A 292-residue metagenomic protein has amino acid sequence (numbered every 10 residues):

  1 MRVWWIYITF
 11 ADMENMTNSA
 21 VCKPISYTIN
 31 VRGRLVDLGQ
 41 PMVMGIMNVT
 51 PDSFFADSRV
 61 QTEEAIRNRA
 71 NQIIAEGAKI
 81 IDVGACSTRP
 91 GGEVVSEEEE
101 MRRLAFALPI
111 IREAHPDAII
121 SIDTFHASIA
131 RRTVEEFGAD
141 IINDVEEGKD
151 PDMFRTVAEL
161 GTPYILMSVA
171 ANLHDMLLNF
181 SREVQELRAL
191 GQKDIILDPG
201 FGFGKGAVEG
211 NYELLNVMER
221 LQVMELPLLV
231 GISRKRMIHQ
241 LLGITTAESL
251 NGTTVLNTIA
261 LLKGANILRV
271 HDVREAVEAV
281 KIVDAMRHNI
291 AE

Functional and structural regions predicted by a protein language model:
W5-D12, N18: Short, positively charged and aromatic/hydrophobic N-terminal segments
E14-N48: N-terminal amphipathic alpha-helix/helix-capping segment at the start of soluble metabolic enzymes
V31, F54-Q72, T88-F106, I119-S121 (+3 more regions): Active-site-adjacent loop and "lid" segments of alpha/beta metabolic enzymes
V36, M42-E64, K79: N-terminal binding-site loop/beta-alpha segment at the start of enzyme catalytic domains that lines or forms
Q72-G84: Catalytic domains of carbohydrate-active enzymes, especially glycoside hydrolases
I81, A114, I119-I122: Flavin-dependent oxidoreductase catalytic cores
